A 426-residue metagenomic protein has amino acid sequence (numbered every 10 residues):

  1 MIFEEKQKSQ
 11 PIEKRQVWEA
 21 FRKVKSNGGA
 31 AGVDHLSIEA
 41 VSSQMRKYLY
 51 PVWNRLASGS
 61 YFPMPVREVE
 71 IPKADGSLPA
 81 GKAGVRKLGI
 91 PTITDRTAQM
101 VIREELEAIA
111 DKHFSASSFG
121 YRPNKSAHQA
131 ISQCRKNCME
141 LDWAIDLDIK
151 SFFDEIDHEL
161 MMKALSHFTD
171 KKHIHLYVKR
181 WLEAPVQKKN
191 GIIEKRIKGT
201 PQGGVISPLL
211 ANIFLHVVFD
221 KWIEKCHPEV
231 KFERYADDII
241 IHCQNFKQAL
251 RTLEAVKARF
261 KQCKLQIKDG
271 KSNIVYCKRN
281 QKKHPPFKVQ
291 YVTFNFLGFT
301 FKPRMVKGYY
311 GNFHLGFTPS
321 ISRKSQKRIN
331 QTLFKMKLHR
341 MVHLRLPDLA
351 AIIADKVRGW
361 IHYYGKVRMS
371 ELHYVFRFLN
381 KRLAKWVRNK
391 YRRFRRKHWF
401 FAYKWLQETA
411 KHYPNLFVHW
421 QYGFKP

Functional and structural regions predicted by a protein language model:
M1-R46, Y50: Non-catalytic, polymerase-adjacent accessory regions of viral genome-replication enzymes
H35-K87: Phosphate/adenylate-binding "loop-and-lid" substructures adjacent to NTP/NAD/dNTP-binding pockets in NTP-dependent
R55-E70, A74, A116-S118, R122-K125 (+2 more regions): Conserved polymerase palm-domain catalytic core
M100, E104-S117: Electropositive, glycine- and tryptophan-enriched low-complexity nucleic-acid-binding patches
E183, C263, I267-M341: A conserved non-catalytic segment of reverse transcriptases and RNA-directed RNA polymerases corresponding to the late
Y235, S272-N280, I352-I353, H373-N380 (+1 more regions): A glycine-rich phosphate-binding loop feature that marks nucleotide/adenosyl-phosphate handling sites
F317-P319, K327-N330, F334-K397: Right-hand nucleic-acid polymerase module
R382, V387, Y391-P426: Extended C-terminal regions of large enzymes
